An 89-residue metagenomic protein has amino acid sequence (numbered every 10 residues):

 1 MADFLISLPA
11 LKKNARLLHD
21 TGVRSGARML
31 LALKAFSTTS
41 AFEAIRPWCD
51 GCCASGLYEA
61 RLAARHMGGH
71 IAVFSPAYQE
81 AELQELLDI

Functional and structural regions predicted by a protein language model:
M1-G22: Positively charged, low-complexity intrinsically disordered leader regions
D3, A27-I89: Active-site-proximal beta-alpha core segment in soluble small-molecule metabolic enzymes
